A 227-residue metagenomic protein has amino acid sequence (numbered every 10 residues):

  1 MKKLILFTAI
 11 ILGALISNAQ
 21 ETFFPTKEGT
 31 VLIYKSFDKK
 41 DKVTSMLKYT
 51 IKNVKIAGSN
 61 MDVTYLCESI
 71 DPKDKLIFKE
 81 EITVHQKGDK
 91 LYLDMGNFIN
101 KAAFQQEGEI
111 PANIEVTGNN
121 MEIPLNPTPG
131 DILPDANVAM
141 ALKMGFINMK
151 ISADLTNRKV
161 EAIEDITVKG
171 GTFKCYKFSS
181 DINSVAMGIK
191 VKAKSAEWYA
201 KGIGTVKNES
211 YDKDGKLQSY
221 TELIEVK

Functional and structural regions predicted by a protein language model:
M1-T22: Bacterial Sec-dependent N-terminal signal peptides
K3-L4, T22, S69, G108 (+2 more regions): Compositionally biased, intrinsically disordered/low-complexity regions enriched for serine, proline and threonine
A9, T117, S184-V185: Short, charged low-complexity linear motifs
Q20-T83, A141-K227: Acidic, serine/threonine-rich low-complexity disordered tracts
T50, D89, N126-T128: Targeting-peptide/extracellular-domain and disordered-appendage signature
I56-S59, Q86-D94: Short, surface-exposed linear segments at secondary-structure transitions and domain or protein termini
K90-E109, N208-E209, D214: A short, surface-exposed interaction/processing loop segment used at functional sites
F98-F173: Solvent-exposed helix/loop surface patches that form functional interfaces
